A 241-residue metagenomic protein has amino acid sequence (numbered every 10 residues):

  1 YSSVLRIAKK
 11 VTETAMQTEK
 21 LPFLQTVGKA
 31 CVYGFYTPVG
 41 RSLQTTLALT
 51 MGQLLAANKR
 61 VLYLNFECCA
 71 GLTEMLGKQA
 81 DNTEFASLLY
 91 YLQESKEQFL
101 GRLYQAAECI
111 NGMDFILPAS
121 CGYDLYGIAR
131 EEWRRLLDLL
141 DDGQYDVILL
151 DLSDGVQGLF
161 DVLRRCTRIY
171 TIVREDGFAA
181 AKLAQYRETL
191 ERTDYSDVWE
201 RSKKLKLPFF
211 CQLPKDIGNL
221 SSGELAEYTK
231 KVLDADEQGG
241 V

Functional and structural regions predicted by a protein language model:
Y1-V32: Extreme N-terminal, non-catalytic leader segments that precede Walker-type/kinase nucleotide-binding cores
V27-L76, L140: Walker A/P-loop phosphate-binding motif and the immediately C-terminal alpha-helix
A30-V32, V61-Y63, M113-F115, I169 (+2 more regions): Conserved beta-strand scaffold positions in the cores of enzyme catalytic domains, especially in NTP/NDP-utilizing
G40-L43, S120-A129, G155-Q157, E175-A179: Short acidic, S/G/P-rich loop/turn micro-motifs used as interaction or catalytic elements
N58-F115: Phosphate-binding loop that captures ATP/GTP phosphates
E97-I110, F115-L152: Cytosolic-facing regulatory segments adjacent to core modules
R135-S221: Conserved catalytic-core segment of NTP-binding enzymes
I217-V241: NTP-binding/hydrolysis catalytic cores, primarily Walker-type P-loop NTPases
